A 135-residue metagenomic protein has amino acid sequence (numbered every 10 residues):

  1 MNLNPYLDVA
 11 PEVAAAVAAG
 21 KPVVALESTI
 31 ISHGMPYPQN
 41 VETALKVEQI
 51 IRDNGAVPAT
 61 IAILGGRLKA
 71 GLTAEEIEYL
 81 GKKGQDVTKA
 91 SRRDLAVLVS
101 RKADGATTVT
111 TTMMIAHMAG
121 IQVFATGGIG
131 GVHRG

Functional and structural regions predicted by a protein language model:
M1-D53, M118-A119: N-terminal glycine-/serine-/threonine-rich phosphate-binding loop
M1-V9, V97-V109: A short, flexible low-complexity segment enriched in Lys/Arg and Gly/Pro that occurs in N-terminal basic tails
L3-Y6, I61, G130-G135: Glycine/threonine-rich beta-strand-loop-alpha-helix active-site module that forms ligand/phosphate-binding
V9, V13, I31, E76 (+2 more regions): Glycine-rich, flexible loop/turn motifs
A25-T29, A62-L64, H117, F124-T126: Short beta-strand segments
S28, H33-M35, V41-V99: Glycine-rich nucleotide/cofactor/substrate-binding loop typically near the N-terminus or early in the first domain
K102-G135: Glycine-rich anion/phosphate-binding loop at the beta-strand->alpha-helix junction
